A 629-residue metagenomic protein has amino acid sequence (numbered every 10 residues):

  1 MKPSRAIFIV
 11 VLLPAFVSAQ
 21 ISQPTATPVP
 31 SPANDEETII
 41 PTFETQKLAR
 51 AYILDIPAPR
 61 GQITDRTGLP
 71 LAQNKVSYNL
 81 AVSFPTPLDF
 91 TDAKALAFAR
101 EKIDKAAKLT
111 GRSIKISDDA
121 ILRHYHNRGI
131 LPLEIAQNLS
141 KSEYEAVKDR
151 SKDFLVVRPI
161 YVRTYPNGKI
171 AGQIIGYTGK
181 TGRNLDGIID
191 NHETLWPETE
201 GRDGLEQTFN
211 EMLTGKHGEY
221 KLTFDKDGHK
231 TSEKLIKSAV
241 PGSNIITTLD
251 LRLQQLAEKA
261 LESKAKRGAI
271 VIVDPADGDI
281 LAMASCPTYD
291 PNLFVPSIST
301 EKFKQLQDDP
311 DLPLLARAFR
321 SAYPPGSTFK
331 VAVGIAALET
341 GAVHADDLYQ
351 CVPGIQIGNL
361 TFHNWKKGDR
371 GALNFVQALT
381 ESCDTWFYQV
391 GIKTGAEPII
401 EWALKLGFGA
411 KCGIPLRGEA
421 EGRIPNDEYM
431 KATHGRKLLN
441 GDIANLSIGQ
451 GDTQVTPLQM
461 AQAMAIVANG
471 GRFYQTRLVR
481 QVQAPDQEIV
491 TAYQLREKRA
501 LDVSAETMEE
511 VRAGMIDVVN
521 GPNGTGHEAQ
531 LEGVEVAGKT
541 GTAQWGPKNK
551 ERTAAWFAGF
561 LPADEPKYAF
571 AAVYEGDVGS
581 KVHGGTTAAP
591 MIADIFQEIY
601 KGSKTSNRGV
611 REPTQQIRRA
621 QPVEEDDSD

Functional and structural regions predicted by a protein language model:
M1-I7: Bacterial N-terminal signal peptides that target proteins for export
F8-S18: Bacterial N-terminal signal peptides
A19-L213, H217-K230, K237-S238, S263 (+4 more regions): Membrane-proximal periplasmic segments of bacterial cell-envelope enzymes, especially penicillin-binding proteins
P30, V147, P241-L261, A284-C286 (+1 more regions): N-terminal leader/targeting segments and the immediately adjacent pre-domain N-terminus
L69, Y78, R100-D104, K108 (+28 more regions): Solvent-exposed, polar/charged alpha-helical surfaces in well-ordered, non-transmembrane soluble domains, broadly
A72, T223-I236, P275-S327, A332-G576 (+2 more regions): Beta-lactam-recognizing serine transpeptidase/beta-lactamase-like catalytic domain environment
K94, V503, S580-M591: Short alpha-helix boundary/capping segments
E488-R496, A589-D629: Short, gly/Ser/Thr-rich active-site loops of penicillin-recognizing serine hydrolases
